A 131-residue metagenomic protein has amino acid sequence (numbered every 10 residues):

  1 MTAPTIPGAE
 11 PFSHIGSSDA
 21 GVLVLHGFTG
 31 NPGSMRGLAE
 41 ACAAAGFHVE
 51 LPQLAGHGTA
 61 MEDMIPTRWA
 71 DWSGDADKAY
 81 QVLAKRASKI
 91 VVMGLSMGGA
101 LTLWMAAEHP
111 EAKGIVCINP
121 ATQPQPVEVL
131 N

Functional and structural regions predicted by a protein language model:
A3-A60: Short, surface-exposed "cap/lid" segments of acyl-processing enzymes
F47, S88, P110: Short phosphate-binding/catalytic loops that engage adenosine nucleotides
A60-V91: Catalytic nucleophile-loop/oxyanion-hole region of alpha/beta-hydrolase and closely related hydrolase-like folds
T67-A70, P110, N131: Short, hinge-like loop/turn segments at secondary-structure boundaries
G94-G98, T102: Gly/Ala-rich beta-loop-alpha elbow adjacent to hydrolase catalytic centers
W104-E108: Active-site signature of alpha/beta-hydrolase-fold catalytic machinery across serine- and Asp/Cys-nucleophile hydrolases
V116-V127: Active-site nucleophile loop of the alpha/beta-hydrolase fold
